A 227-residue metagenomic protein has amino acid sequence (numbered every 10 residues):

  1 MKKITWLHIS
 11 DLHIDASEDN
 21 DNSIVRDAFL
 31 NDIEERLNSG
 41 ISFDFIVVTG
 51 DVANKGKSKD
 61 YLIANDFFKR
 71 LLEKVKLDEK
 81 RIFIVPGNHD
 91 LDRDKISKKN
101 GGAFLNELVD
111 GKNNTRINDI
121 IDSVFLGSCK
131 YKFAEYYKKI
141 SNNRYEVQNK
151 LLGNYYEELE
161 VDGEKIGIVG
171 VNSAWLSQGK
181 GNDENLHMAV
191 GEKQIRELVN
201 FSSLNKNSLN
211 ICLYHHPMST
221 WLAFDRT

Functional and structural regions predicted by a protein language model:
M1-D19, Q148-G163, A174-S177: Domain-start "cap" segments at the beginnings of catalytic or binding domains
M1-I82, D92-D94, N200, L204-K206: N-terminal active-site segment of His-dependent metallophosphoesterases
D11, G50-D51, G87, V171 (+1 more regions): Active-site glycine-centered loops adjacent to acidic/histidine catalytic or metal-binding residues that shape
D15-A16, L91-R93, S177-Q178, T220-W221: Eukaryotic short linear interaction motifs
L37-S42, G153-T227: His/acidic metal-ligating clusters that form di-metal
K57-S58, D94-K95, K180, L222-A223: Short glycine-/acidic-enriched loop or helix-start segments at secondary-structure transitions that form or flank
D60-I63, S97-G101, N185-L186: "Short basic amphipathic alpha-helical interaction patches in structured regions
V75-K150: Active-site neighborhood of divalent metal-dependent phosphoester bond hydrolases
